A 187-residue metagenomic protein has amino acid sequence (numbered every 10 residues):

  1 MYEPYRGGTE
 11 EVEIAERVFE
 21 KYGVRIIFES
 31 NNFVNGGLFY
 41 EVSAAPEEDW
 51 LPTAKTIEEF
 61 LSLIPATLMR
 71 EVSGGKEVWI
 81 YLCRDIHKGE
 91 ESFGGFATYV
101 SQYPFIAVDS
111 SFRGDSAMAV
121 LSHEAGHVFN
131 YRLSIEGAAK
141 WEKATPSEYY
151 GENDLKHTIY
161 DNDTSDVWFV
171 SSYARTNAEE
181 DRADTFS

Functional and structural regions predicted by a protein language model:
M1-L51, D85, Y150-D163, E179-D181: Non-catalytic architectural context of zinc metalloproteases
N32-S101: Auxiliary, metal-adjacent structural segments of Zn-dependent hydrolase domains
S73-S187: Active-site-flanking segments in enzyme catalytic domains
